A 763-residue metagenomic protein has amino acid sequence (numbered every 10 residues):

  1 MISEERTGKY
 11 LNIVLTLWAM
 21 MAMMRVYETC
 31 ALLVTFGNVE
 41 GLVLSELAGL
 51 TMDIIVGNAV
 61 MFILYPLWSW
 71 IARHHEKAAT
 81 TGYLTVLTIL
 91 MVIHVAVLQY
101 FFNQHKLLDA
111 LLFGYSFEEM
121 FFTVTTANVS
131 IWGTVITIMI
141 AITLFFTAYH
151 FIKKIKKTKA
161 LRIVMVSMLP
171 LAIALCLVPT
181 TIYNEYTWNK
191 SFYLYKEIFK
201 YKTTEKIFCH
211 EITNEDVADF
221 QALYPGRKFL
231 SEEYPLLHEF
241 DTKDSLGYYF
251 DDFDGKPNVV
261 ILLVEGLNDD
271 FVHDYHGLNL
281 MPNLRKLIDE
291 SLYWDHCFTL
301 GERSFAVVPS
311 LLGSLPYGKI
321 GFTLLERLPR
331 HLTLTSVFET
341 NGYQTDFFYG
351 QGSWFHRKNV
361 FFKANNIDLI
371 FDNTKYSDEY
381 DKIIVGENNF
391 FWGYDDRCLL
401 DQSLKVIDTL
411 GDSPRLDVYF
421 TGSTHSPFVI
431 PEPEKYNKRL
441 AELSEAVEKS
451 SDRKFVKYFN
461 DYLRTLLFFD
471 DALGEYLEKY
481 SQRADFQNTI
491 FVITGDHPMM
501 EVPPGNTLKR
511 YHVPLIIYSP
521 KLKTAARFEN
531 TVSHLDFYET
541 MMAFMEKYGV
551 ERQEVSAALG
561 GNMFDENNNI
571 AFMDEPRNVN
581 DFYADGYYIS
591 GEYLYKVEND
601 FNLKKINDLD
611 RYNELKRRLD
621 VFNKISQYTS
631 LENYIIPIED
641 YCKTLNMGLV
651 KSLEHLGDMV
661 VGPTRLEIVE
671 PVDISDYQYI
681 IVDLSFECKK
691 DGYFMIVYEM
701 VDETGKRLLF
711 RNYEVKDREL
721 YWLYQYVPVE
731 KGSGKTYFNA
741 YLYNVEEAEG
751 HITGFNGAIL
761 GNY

Functional and structural regions predicted by a protein language model:
I2-I212: Transmembrane and membrane-interface helices of multi-pass, inner-membrane envelope-modifying transferases
C176-D254: Membrane-interface segments at or immediately adjacent to transmembrane helices that form the boundary between
L237-D658, E670, S675-Y677, E699 (+3 more regions): Solvent-exposed soluble domains appended to multi-pass membrane proteins
F338, E670-D691, L723-P728, N739-A740 (+1 more regions): Extra-cytoplasmic beta-strand recognition segments
D691-M700, H751-I752: Beta-strand acidic-aromatic groove motif in beta-rich domains, primarily in extracellular
G705-S733: Extracellular carbohydrate recognition and processing domains and analogous Trp-centered ligand-binding platforms
A740-E747: Short beta-strand-plus-loop segments that form exposed binding edges in beta-rich domains
E747-Y763: Exposed low-complexity, polar/acidic, P/S/T/G-rich flexible segments that act as propeptides, protease-susceptible
